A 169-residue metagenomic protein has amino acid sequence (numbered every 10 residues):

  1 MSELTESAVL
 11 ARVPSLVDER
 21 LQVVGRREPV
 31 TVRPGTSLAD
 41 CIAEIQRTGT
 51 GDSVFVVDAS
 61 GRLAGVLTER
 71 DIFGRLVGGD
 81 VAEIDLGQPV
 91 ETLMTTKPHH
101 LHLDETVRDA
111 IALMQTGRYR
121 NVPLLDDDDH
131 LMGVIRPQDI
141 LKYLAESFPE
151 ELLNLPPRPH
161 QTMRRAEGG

Functional and structural regions predicted by a protein language model:
M1-G169: Tandem CBS (Cystathionine beta-synthase) repeat/Bateman regulatory domains
